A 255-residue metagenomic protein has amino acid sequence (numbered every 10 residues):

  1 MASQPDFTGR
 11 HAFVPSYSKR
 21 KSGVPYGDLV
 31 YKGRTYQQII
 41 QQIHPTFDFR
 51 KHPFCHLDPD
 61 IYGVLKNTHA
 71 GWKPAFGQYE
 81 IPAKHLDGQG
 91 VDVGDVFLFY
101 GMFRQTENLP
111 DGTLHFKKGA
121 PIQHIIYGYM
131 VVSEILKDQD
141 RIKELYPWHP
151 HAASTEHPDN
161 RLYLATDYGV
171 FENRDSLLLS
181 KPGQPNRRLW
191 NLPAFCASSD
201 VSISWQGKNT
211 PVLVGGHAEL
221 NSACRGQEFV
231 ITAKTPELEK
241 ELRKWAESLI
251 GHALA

Functional and structural regions predicted by a protein language model:
M1-Q38, I122-I126, I135-A255: Contiguous surface segments at macromolecular interaction interfaces
Q41-Q123: Short N-terminal edge-element motif at the start of the domain
M130-V132: Conserved hydrophobic positions within beta-strands
